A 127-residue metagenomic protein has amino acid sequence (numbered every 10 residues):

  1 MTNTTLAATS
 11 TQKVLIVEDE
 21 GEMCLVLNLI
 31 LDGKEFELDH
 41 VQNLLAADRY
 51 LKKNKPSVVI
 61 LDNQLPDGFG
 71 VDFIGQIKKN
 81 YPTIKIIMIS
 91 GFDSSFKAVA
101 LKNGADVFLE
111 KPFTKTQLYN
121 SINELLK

Functional and structural regions predicted by a protein language model:
M1-L15, S57, T116-K127: Non-catalytic signal-transmission and effector/linker regions of two-component phosphorelay proteins
E18: Conserved acidic carboxylate
G21-D39: Two-component/phosphorelay signaling modules centered on CheY-like receiver
H40-V58: Acidic, metal-coordinating helix/loop segments flanking the phosphotransfer/catalytic sites of two-component signaling
N43, F69-D72: Acidic catalytic/metal-coordinating carboxylates
D62: Active-site residues of response regulator receiver
D72, F92-L109: Alpha4 helix (beta4-alpha4-beta5 surface) of REC/receiver domains from two-component response regulators
